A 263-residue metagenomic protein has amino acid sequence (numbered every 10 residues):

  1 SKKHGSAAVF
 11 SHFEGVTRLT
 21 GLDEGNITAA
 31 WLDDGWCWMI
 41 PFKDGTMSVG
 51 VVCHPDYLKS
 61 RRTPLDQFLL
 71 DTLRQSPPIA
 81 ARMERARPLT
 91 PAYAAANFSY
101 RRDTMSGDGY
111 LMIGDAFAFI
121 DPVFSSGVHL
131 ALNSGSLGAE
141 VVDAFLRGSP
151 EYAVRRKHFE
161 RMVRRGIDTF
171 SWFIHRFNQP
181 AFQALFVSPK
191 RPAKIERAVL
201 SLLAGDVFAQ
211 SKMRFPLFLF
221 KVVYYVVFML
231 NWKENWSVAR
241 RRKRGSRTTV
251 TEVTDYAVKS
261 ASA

Functional and structural regions predicted by a protein language model:
S1-R85: Predominantly flavin-linked oxidoreductase catalytic cores and closely associated redox partners
K3, D33, T63, S125 (+3 more regions): Electropositive phosphate-/nucleotide-binding environments in soluble metabolic enzymes
H4-L19, D71-A86, Y100-G107, L137-V141 (+2 more regions): Charged, low-complexity, helix/coiled-coil-prone segments
F10, W36-W38, V52, F98 (+3 more regions): Tryptophan-centric aromatic hotspots in well-structured domains and transmembrane helices
H12-D23, T46-M47, E84-T90, F145-E151 (+2 more regions): Low-complexity, flexible helical/coil segments
P41-K43, Y110-G114, F170-S171: Short hydrophobic/aromatic-rich motifs at helix boundaries and adjacent loops
Y57-V141, R147, A153-H158, R165: FAD/FMN-dependent oxidoreductases across multiple families
E140-A263: C-terminal helical "tail/cap" subdomain of flavin- and related membrane-associated enzymes
